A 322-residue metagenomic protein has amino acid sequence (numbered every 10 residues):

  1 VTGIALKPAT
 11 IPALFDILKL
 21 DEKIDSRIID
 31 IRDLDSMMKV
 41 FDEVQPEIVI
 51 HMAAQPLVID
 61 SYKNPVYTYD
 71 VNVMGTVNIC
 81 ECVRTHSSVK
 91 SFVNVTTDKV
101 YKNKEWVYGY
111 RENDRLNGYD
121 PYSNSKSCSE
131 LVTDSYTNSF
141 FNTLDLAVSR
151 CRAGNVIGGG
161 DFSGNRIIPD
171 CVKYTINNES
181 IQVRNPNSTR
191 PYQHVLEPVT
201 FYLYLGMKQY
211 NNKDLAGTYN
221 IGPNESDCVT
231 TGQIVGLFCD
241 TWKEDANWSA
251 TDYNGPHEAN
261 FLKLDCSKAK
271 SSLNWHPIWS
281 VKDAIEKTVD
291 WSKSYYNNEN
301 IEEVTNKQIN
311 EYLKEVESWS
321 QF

Functional and structural regions predicted by a protein language model:
V1-A153, Y312, F322: N-terminal Rossmann-like NAD(P)+-binding domain of SDR-like oxidoreductases, especially those catalyzing
G3-I4, T175-F322: C-terminal substrate-binding subdomain of Rossmann-fold SDR/epimerase-dehydratase oxidoreductases
K7, L20, I29, D33 (+4 more regions): Residue-level signature of the cytosolic catalytic core of signaling kinases
S26, M38, I50, L57 (+8 more regions): Generic anion/oxyanion-binding catalytic loop in active/binding sites
I31, T97, R115, N155 (+3 more regions): Residues that form or immediately flank small-molecule/cofactor binding pockets and catalytic motifs
L34-D35, E47, I59, V66 (+8 more regions): Residues in well-ordered alpha-helical elements
P65, T97, A153, G159 (+3 more regions): Short acidic donor-binding/metal-coordinating loop in glycosyltransferase active sites
K104-G109, N113, P121, S127-Y210 (+2 more regions): NAD(P)-dependent short-chain dehydrogenase/reductase
